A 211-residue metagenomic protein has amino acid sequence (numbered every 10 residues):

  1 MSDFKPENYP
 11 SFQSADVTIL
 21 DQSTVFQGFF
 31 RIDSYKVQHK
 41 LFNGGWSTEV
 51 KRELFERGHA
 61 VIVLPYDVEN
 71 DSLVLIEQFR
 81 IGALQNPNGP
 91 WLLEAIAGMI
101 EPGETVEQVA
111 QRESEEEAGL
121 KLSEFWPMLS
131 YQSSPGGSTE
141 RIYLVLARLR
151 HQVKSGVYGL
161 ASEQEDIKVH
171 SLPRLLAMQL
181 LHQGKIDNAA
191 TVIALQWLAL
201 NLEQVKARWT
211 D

Functional and structural regions predicted by a protein language model:
M1-F12, D21, E77, P87-W91 (+4 more regions): Nudix hydrolase/Nudix homology domain
S2-D3, R52-F55, S72-R112, Y158-E163 (+1 more regions): Conserved Nudix-box catalytic region and its N-terminal flanking loop in Nudix hydrolases and closely related
T18, K121-M128: A short coil-to-beta-strand element that immediately follows conserved catalytic motifs
D21-G28, G44, L84-N86, Y131-Y143: Acidic pyrophosphate-coordinating catalytic loop
V25-N70, L84: Acidic, metal-coordinating catalytic segment for phosphate/diphosphate chemistry, firing primarily on the Nudix
S34-K36, P65, L146-R148, S171-P173: Short, well-ordered beta-strand micro-motif
V37-F42, S134-S155: Active-site-adjacent beta-strand/loop module that shapes the phosphate/pyrophosphate-binding cleft
E116-G119: Alpha-helical hinge/cap motifs
